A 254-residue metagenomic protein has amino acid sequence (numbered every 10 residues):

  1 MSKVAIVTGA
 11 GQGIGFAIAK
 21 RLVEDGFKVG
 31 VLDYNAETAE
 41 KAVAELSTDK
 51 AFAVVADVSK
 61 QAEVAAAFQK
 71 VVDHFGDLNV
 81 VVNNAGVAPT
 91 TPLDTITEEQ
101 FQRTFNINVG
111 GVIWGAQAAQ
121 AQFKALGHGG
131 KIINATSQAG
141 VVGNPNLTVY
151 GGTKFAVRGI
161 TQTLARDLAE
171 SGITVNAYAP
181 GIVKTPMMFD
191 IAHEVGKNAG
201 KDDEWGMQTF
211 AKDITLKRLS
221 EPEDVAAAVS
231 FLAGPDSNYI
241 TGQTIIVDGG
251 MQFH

Functional and structural regions predicted by a protein language model:
G11-G13: Conserved glycine-rich cofactor-binding loop
P92-L93, Q100-F105, F210: Substrate-binding pocket helix/loop in short-chain dehydrogenase/reductase
D94, V142-T148, E170-S171, K217 (+1 more regions): Active-site loop immediately N-terminal to the catalytic Tyr-X3-Lys motif of short-chain dehydrogenase/reductase
I113, R218-V247, Q252-F253: C-terminal substrate-recognition "lid" of short-chain dehydrogenase/reductases
A116, T153, T161: Active-site helix of classical SDR
S137: Residue(s) in the substrate-gating loop at a strand-loop-helix junction that position the organic substrate next
A169, T174, I240-G242: Short, small/polar-rich loop/turn modules that mediate ligand/substrate recognition or access, typified
